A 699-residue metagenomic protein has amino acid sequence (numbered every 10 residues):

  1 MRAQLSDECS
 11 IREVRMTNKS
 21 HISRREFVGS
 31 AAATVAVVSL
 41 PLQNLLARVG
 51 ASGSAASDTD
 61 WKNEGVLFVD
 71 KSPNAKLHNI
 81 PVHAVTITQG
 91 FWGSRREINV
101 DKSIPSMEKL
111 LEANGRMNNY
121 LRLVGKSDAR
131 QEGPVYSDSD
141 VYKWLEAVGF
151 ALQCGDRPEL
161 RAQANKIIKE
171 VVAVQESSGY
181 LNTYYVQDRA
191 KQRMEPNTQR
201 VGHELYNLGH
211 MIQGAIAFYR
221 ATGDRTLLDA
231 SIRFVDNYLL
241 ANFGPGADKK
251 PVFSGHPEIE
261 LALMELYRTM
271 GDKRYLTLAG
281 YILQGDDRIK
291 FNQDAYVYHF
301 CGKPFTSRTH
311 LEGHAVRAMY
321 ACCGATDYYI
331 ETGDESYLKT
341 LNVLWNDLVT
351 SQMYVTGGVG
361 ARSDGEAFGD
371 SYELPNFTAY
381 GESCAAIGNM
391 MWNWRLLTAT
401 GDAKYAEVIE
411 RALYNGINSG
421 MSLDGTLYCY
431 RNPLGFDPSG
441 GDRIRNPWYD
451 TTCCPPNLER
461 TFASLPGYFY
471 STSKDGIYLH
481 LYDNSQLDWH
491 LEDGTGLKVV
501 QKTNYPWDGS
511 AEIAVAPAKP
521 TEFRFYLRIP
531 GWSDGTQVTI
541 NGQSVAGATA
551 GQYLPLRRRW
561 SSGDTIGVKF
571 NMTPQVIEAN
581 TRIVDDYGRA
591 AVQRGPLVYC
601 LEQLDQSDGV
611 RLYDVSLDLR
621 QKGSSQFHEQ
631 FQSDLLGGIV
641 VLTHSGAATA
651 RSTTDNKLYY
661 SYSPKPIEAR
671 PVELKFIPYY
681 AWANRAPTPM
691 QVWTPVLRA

Functional and structural regions predicted by a protein language model:
M1-S23, V35, R48: N-terminal secretory signal peptides
E26-R48: N-terminal export signals
S54-K62, A279, L341, E407-N415 (+4 more regions): C-terminal beta-rich recognition modules with glycine/proline-rich loops and embedded aromatic residues
D60-P158, A162, Q192-A221, P257-R274 (+5 more regions): Aromatic (Trp/Tyr) and acidic
Q163-V172: Aromatic-lined substrate-binding rim segments of carbohydrate-active enzymes
V171, Y238-L239, L263: Buried hydrophobic core positions in alpha-solenoid tandem helical repeats
K191, G202, F234-K250: Asp-box/WD-like beta-propeller blade repeats and closely related beta-sheet repeat scaffolds
Y526-P555, R559-W560, V568-Q575: Accessory beta-strand-rich segments of carbohydrate-active enzymes
